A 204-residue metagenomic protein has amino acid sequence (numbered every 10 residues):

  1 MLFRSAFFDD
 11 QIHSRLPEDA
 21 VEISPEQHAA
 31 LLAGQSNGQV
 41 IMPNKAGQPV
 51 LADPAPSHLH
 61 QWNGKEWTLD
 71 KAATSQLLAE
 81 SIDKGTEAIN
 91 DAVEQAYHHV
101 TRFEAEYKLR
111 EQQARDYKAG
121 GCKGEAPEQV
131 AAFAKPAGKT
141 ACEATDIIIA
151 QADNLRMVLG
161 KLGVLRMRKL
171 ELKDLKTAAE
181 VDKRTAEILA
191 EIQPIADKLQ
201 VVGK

Functional and structural regions predicted by a protein language model:
F3-V21, E26-N37, N44-K204: A preference for well-ordered globular domain cores that mediate specific macromolecular interactions or catalysis
